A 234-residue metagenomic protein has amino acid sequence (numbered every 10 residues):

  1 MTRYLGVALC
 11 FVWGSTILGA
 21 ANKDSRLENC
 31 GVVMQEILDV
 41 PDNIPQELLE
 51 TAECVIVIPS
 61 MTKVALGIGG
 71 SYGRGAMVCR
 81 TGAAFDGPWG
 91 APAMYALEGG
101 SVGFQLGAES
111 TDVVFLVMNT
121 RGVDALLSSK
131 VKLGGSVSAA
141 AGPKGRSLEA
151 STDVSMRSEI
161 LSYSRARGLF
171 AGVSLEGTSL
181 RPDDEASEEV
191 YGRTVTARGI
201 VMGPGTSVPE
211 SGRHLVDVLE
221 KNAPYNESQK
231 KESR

Functional and structural regions predicted by a protein language model:
M1-Y4: Positively charged n-region of N-terminal signal peptides that target proteins for export
G6-T16: Bacterial N-terminal signal peptides
A20-R234: Small-residue-enriched, tightly packed secondary-structure blocks
